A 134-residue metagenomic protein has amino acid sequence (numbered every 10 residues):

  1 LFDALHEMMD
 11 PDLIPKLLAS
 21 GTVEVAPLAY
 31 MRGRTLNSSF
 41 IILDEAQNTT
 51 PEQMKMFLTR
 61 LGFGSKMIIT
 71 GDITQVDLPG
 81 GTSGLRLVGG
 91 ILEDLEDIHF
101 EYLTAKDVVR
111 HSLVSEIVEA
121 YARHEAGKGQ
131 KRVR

Functional and structural regions predicted by a protein language model:
L1-L43, Q47-R134: Conserved helicase motor core of SF1/SF2 NTP-dependent helicases
